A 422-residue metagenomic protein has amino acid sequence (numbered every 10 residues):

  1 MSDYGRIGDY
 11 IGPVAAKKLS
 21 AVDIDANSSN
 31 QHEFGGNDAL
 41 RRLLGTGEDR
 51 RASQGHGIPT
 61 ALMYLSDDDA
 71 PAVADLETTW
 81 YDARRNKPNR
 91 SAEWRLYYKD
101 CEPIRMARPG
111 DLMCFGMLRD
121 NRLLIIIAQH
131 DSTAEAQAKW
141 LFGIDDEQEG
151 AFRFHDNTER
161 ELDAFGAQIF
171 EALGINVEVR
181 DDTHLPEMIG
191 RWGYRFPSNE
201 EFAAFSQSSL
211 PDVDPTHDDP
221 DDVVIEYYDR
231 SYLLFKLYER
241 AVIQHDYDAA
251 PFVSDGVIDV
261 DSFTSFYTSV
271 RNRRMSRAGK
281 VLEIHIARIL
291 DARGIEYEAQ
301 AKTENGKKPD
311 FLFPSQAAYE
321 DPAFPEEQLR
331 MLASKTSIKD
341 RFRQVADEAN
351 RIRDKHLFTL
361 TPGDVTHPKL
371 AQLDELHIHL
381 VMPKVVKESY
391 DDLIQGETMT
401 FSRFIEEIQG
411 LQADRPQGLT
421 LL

Functional and structural regions predicted by a protein language model:
M1-I126: Long, contiguous, compositionally biased segments that the model treats as domain-scale units
M1-N27, W192-D222, I295-Y297: An N-terminal domain-start capping segment
P13-Q31, G36, D259-K307: Acidic-basic catalytic patches of nuclease active cores, encompassing PD-(D/E)XK and other metal-cofactor nuclease
A74-R90, M106-L123, H130-L162, K369-L422: Charged, structured surface patches that assemble and position nucleic-acid processing machinery
I127-S132, P314-Q316: Secondary-structure transition/turn motif
D145-P197: Glycine- and charge-enriched low-complexity intrinsically disordered segments
P186-K280: Interdomain/boundary linker segments immediately adjacent to catalytic/signaling cores
I284-A287, D291-A292, E296-L422: Catalytic core segments in nucleotide and nucleic-acid processing enzymes
